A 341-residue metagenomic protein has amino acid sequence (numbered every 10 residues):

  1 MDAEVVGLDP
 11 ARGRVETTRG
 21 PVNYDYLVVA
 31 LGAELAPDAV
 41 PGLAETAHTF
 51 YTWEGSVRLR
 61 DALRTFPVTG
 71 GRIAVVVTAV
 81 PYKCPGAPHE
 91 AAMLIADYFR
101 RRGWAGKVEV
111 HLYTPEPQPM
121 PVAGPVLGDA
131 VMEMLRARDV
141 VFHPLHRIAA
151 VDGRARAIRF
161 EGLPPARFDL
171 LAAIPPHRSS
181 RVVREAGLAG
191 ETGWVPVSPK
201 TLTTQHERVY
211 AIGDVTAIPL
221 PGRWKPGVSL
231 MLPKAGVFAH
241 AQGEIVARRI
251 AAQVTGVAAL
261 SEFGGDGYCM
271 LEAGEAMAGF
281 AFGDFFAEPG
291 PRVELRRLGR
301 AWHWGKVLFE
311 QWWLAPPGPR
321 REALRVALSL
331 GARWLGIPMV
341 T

Functional and structural regions predicted by a protein language model:
M1-G103, A172: FAD-binding core/adjacent interface of flavoenzyme oxidoreductases
A3-V15, A96-V197, V257-A258: A Rossmann-like FAD-binding core segment of flavoenzymes
L43-T69, A166-L170, I174-A241: FAD-site-proximal beta/loop scaffold in flavoenzymes
R72, K107-V110, R208: Residues at the starts of beta-strands that form the adenosine-phosphate
T78, P115-P117, D214: Cofactor-binding loop segments of dinucleotide-utilizing enzymes, especially the Rossmann-like FAD- and NAD(P)+-binding
D97, A235-G265: Internal hydrophobic alpha-helix adjacent to the cofactor/substrate pocket in enzyme cavities
R154, S261-A281: Flavin (FAD/FMN) cofactor-binding core of flavoprotein oxidoreductases
G279-T341: C-terminal auxiliary extensions adjacent to catalytic cores
